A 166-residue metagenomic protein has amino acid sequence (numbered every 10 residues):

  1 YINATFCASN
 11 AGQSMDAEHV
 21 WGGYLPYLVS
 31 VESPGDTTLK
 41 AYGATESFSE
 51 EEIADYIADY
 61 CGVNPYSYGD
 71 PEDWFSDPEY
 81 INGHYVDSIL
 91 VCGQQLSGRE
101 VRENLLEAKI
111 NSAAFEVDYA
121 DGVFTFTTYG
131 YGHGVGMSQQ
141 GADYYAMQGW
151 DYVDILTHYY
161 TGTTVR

Functional and structural regions predicted by a protein language model:
Y1-R166: Conserved, single-site charged/polar hotspot
